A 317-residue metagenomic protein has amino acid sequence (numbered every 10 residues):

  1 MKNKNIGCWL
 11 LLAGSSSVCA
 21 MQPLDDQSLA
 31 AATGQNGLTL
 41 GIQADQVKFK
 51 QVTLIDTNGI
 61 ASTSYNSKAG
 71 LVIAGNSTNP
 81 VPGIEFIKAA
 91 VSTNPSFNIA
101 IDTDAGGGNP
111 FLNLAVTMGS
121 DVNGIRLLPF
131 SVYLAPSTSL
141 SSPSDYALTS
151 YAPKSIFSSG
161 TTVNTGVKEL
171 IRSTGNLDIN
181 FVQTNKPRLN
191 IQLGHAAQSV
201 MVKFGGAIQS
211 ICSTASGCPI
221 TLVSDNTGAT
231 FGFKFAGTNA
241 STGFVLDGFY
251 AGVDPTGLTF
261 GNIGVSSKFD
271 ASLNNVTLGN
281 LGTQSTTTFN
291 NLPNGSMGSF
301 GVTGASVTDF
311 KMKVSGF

Functional and structural regions predicted by a protein language model:
M1-N3: N-terminal secretory signal peptides that target proteins for export/translocation
N5-G14: Sec-dependent N-terminal signal peptides
S16-A20: Sec/Tat signal peptide C-region and signal peptidase I cleavage site
Q22-L54: N-terminal segment immediately downstream of the Sec signal-peptide cleavage site in secreted/extracellular proteins
Q46, L54-D56, I60-F300, G304-F317: Long, compositionally biased low-complexity segments
